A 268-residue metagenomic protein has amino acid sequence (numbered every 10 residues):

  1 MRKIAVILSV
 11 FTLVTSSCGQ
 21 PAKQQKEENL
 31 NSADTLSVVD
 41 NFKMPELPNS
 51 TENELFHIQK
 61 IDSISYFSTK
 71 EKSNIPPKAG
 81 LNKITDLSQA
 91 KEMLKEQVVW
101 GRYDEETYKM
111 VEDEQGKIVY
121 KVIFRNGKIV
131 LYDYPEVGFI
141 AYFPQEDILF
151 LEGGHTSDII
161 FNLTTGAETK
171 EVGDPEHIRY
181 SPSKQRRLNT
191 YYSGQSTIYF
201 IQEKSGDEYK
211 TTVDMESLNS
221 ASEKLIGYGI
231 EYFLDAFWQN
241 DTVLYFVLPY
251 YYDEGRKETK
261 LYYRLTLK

Functional and structural regions predicted by a protein language model:
M1-I4, G19-Q20: Positively charged n-region of N-terminal signal peptides that target proteins for export
I4-L13: Sec-dependent N-terminal signal peptides
T15-S17: C-terminal motif of bacterial Sec signal peptides marking the signal peptidase cleavage site
K26-F150: Terminal domain-start segments
L36, E223-K268: Hydrophilic extracytoplasmic domains
S63-Q89, E112-D133, G154-V172, Y199-S222 (+1 more regions): Surface-exposed loop/turn elements that mediate protein-protein interactions on large endomembrane-trafficking
M110-E112, F150-H155, N189-G194, Q202-E203 (+1 more regions): Beta-strand C-termini and the immediately following turn/loop, strongest in propeller blades
I140-E146, H177-R187, Y191-G194, A236-L244: Blade-terminus and WD-like Trp-Asp/Gly-His loop motifs, strongest in beta-propeller folds
